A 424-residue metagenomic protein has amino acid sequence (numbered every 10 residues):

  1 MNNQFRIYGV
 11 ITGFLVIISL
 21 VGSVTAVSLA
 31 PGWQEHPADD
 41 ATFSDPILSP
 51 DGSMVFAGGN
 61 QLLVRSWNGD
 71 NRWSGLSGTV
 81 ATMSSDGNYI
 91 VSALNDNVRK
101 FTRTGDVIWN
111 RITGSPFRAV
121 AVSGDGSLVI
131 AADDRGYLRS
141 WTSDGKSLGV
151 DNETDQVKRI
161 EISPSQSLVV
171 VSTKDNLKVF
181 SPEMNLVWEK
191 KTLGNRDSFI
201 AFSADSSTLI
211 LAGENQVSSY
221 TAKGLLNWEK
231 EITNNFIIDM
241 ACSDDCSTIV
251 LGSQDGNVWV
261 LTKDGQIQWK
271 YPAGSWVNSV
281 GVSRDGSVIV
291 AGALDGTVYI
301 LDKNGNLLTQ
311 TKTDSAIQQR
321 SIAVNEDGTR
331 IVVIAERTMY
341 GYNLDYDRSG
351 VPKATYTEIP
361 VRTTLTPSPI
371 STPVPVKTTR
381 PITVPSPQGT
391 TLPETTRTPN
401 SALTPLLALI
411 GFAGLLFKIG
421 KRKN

Functional and structural regions predicted by a protein language model:
P31-P37, D70-G75, D106-R111, K146-D151 (+4 more regions): A short beta-strand motif characteristic of beta-propeller blades
P46, A81-M83, V120, I160 (+4 more regions): Hydrophobic core register within WD40 beta-propeller blades
L48-D51, S85-G87, V122-D125, P164-S165 (+4 more regions): Residue-level detector of Asp-centered blade-edge/turn motifs that repeat once per structural unit in beta-propeller
M54-V55, I90, V129, V169 (+4 more regions): Hydrophobic beta-strand positions that form the internal "hydrophobic ladder" of WD40/Gbeta-like beta-propeller blades
D314-R362: Blade-level signature of beta-propeller repeat domains, shared across WD40, Kelch, NHL, RCC1 and BNR/Asp-box propellers
R348-R397: C-terminal low-complexity, Ser/Thr- and acidic/Pro-rich disordered "stalk" regions positioned immediately N-terminal
A402-K421: A cross-kingdom C-terminal cell-surface attachment/processing module
